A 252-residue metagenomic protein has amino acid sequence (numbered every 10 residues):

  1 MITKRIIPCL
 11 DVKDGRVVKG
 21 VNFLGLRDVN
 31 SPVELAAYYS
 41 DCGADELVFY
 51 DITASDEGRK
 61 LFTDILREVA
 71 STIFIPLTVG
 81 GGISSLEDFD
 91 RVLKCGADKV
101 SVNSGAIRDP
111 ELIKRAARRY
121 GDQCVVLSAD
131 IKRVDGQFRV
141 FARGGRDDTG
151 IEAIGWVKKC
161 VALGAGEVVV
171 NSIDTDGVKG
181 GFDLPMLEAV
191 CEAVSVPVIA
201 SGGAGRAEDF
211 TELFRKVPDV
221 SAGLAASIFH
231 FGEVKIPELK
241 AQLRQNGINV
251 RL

Functional and structural regions predicted by a protein language model:
R5-C9, E46, F74-T78, K99-S101 (+5 more regions): Structural preference for beta-strand elements that scaffold enzyme active sites
D11, Y39, L47, V79 (+6 more regions): Conserved, mostly hydrophobic/aromatic
V12-D14, V18, A97-V170, D174-T175: Conserved anion-binding
E46-D64, S104, V169-G180: Glycine-rich, proline-tolerant flexible connector loops at the mouths of alpha/beta enzymes
T53, L61-D122: Glycine/small-residue-rich loop that forms an oxyanion/phosphate-binding "nest" at active or ligand-binding sites
K60-R67, P110, G150-I154, G180-E188: Charged helix-capping and loop-helix junction motifs
L77-T78, I83-G96, P185-V220: Catalytic cores of alpha/beta
R91-L112, S172-G177, A200-A207, K216-P237: Glycine-rich phosphate-binding active-site loops on the catalytic face of alpha/beta enzymes
